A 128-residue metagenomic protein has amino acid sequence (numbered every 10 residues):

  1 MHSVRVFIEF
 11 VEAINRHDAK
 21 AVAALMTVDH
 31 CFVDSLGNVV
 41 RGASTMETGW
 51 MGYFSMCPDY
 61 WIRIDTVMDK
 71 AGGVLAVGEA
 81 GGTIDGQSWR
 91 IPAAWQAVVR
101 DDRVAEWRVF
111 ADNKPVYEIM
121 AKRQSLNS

Functional and structural regions predicted by a protein language model:
M1-H2, N15, V33, E47-S128: A beta-strand edge to alpha-helix "cap/lid" segment located at domain peripheries
S3, G42: Hydrophobic (often cysteine-bearing) scaffold residues that line and stabilize catalytic clefts of nucleotide/cofactor
I8-I14, A24-N38: Short, solvent-exposed secondary-structure junction/capping segments
H17, R41: Residue-level signal for the nucleotide or nucleotide-sugar donor/cofactor binding architecture
